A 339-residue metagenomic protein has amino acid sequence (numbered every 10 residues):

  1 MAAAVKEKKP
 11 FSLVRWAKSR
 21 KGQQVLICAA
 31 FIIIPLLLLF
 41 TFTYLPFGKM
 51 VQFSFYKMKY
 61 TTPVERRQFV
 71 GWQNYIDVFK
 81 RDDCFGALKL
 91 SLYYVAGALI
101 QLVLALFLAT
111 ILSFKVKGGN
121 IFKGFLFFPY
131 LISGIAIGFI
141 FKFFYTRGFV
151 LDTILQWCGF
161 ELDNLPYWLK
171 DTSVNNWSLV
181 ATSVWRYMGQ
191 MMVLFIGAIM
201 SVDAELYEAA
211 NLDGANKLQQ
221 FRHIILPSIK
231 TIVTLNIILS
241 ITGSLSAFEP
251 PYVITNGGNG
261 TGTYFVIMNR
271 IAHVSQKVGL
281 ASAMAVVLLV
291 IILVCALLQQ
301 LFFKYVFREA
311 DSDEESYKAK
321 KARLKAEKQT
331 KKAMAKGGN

Functional and structural regions predicted by a protein language model:
M1-A2, K320, A333: N-terminal cationic amphipathic segment used for targeting or macromolecule association
M1-K21: Short, Lys/Arg-rich, polar N-terminal cytosolic tail immediately upstream of the first transmembrane signal-anchor
V5-E7, V14, G48, F141 (+2 more regions): Short, intrinsically disordered low-complexity segments
Q23-T330: A structural signal for multi-pass alpha-helical bundles of membrane permease subunits that mediate small-molecule
K331-N339: Long, low-complexity, intrinsically disordered segments
